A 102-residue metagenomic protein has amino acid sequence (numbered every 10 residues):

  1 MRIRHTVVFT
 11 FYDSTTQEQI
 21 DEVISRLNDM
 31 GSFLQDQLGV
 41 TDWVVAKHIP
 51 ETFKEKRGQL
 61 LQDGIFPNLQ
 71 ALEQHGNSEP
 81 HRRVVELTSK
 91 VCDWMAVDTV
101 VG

Functional and structural regions predicted by a protein language model:
M1-Q59, F66-N77, D98-G102: Short S/T/G/P-rich N-terminal loop/turn motif that feeds into the first structured element of a domain
D21, R82-E86: Charged, amphipathic alpha-helical segments and their flanking helix caps
G76, V85-T88: Short, flexible helix/strand-to-coil boundary loops that buttress conserved ligand/catalytic motifs in alpha/beta
P80-H81, K90: Residue-level marker of structural boundaries
L87-G102: Charge-dense polyanion-binding interfaces
